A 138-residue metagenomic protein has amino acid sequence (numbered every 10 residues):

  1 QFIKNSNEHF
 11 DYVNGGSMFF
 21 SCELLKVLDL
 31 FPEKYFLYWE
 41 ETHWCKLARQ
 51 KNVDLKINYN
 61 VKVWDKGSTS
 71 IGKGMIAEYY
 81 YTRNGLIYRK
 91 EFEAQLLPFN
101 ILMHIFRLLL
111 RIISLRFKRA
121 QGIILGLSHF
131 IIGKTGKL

Functional and structural regions predicted by a protein language model:
Q1, K73-I76: Short, hinge-like loop/turn segments at secondary-structure boundaries
Q1-D11: Short, flexible, basic/aromatic active-site loop/helix in glycosyltransferases
D11-L30, K34-V61: A short, conserved alpha-helix in the catalytic core of glycosyltransferases
V63-D65: C-terminal beta-strand-loop-alpha-helix "lid" module of Rossmann-like NAD(P)-dependent dehydrogenases
G67-I71: Short acidic, glycine/proline-rich loop/turn micro-motifs
I76-N84, A94-L138: Non-catalytic, C-terminal membrane-associated alpha-helical segments of glycosyltransferases
